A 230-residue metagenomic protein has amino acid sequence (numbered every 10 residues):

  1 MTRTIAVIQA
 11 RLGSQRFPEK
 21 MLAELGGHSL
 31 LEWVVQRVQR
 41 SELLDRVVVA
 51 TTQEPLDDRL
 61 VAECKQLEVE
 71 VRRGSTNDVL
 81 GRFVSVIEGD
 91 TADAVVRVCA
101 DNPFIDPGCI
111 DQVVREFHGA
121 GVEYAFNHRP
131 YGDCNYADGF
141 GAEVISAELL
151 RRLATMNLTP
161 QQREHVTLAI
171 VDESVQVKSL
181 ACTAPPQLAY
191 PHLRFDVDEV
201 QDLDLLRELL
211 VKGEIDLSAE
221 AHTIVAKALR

Functional and structural regions predicted by a protein language model:
M1-P18: N-terminal nucleotide-binding beta1-loop-alpha1 segment
R3-I8, L31, R46-V49: Hydrophobic targeting segments
T4-I5, D45, D93, E123: Conserved acidic residues
K20-L25: Short glycine-enriched, charge-decorated loop/helix-capping segments at active-site entrances that position
L30-V47, L60-A62, Q66-L67: A short, N-terminal amphipathic alpha-helix
Q53-A120: Short phosphate-binding loop-to-helix
I105-L193, D204, E208, T223-R230: Conserved core of the sugar-phosphate nucleotidyltransferase
E199: Short, conserved phosphate/pyrophosphate- and ester-handling motifs at nucleotide-, phospho-/glycolipid
